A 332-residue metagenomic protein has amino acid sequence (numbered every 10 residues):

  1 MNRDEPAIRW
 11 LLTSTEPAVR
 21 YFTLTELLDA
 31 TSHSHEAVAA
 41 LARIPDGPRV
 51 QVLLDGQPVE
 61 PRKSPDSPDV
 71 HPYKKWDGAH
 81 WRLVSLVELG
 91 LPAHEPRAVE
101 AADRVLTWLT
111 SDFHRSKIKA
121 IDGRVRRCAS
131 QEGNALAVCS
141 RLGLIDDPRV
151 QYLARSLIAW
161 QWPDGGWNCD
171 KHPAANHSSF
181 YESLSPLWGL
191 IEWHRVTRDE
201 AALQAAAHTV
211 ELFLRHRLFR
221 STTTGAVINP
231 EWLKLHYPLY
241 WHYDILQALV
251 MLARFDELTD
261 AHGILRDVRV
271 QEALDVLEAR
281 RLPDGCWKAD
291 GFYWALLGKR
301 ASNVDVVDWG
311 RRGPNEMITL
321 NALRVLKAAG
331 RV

Functional and structural regions predicted by a protein language model:
M1-V332: Preference for long, amphipathic alpha-helical scaffolds in soluble/luminal domains and all-alpha bundles
